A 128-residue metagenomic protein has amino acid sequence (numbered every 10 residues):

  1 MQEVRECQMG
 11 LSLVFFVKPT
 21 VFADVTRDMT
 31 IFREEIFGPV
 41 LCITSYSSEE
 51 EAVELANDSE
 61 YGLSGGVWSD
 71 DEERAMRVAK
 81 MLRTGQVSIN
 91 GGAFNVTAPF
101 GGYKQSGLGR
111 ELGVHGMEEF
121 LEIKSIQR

Functional and structural regions predicted by a protein language model:
E3: Substrate-binding clefts and catalytic carboxylate motifs of secreted carbohydrate-active enzymes
C7, S12-R128: Conserved C-terminal structural/oligomerization subdomain of aldehyde/semialdehyde dehydrogenase
